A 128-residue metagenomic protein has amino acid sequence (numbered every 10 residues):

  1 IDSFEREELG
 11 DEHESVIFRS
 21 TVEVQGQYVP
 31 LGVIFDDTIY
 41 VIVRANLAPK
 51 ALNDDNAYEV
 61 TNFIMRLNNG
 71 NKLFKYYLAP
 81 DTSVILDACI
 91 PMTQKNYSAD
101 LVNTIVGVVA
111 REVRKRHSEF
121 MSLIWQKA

Functional and structural regions predicted by a protein language model:
I1-L31: Charge-rich, low-complexity N-terminal segments
E14-F18, I39-V41, S83-V84: Hydrophobic residues embedded in beta-strands of well-ordered beta-sheets
G26-K50: A short acidic-to-branched-hydrophobic micro-motif
R44-I85: Short, internal acidic amphipathic alpha-helical interface segments that mediate docking to partner proteins
L47, C89-M92: Short, histidine-centered active-site or binding-site loop motifs used for metal coordination, general acid-base
M92-I105: A short acidic/glycine-rich loop-to-helix N-cap element
R111: Long, contiguous binding/interaction regions
M121-A128: Short, highly charged C-terminal tails/helix-capping segments
